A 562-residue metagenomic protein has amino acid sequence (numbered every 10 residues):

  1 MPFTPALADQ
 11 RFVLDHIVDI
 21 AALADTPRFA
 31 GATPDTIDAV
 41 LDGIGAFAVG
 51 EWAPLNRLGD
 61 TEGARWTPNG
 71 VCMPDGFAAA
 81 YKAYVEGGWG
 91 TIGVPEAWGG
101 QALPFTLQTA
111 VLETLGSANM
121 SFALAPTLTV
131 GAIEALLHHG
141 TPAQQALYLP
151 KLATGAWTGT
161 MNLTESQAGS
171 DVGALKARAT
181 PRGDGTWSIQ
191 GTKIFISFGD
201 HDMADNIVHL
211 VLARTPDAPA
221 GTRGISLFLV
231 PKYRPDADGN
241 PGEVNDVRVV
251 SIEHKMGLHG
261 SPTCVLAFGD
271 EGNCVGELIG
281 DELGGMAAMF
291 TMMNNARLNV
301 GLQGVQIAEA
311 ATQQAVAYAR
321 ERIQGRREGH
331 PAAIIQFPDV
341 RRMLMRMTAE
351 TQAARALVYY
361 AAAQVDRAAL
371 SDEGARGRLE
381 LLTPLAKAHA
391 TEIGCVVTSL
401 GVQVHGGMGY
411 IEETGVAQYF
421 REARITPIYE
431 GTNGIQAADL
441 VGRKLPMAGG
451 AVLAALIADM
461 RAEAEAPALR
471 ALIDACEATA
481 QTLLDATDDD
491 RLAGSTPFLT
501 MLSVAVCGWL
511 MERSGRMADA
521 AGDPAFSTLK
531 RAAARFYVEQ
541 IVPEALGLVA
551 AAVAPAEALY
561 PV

Functional and structural regions predicted by a protein language model:
M1-A123, L147, A551-V562: Amphipathic, small/basic residue-rich leader segments at the start of a protein or domain
T4, L258, G377-A455, A532 (+1 more regions): Alpha-helix capping/hinge segments and adjacent helical runs
R28-G31, T61-M73, G284-N299, Q313-T348 (+4 more regions): Glycine-rich cofactor-pocket loops
A64, P126-T129, G140-R182, T192 (+4 more regions): Internal maturation/activation junctions in enzymes
A179-P181, L258-F290, R322, R326-A332 (+3 more regions): Flexible glycine/proline-rich, aromatic-decorated loop/lid segments
T186, Q190-V244: A short core secondary-structure module
F195-S197, R234-V250, K255, P262-A296 (+2 more regions): A glycine-rich, basic-preceded beta-loop-alpha segment at the flavin cofactor/substrate interface of flavin-utilizing
M447, A462-V562: C-terminal amphipathic alpha-helical interaction region
